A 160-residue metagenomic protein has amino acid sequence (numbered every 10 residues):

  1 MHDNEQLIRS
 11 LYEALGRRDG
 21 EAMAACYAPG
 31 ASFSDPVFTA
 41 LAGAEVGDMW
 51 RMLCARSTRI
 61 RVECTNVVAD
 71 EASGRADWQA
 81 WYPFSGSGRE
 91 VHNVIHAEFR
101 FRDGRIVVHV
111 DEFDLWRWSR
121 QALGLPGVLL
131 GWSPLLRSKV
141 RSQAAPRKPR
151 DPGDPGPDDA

Functional and structural regions predicted by a protein language model:
M1, T39-G43, G88, H92: Alpha-helix N-cap/helix-start motif
M1-A25, P29, V140-A160: Short, low-complexity N-terminal intrinsically disordered segments enriched in polar/charged residues
L7, A22, E45, W118 (+1 more regions): Exposed alpha-helical structural elements
I8-A14, D35-P36, C64, I95: Short, charged low-complexity linear motifs
I8-L11, M23-A24, A31, V46 (+3 more regions): Hydrophobic pocket/interface hotspot
L15-G16, A42, G124-L125: General structural signal for secondary-structure boundaries
G20-A24, A28-G74: A solvent-exposed, acidic/Ser-Thr-rich amphipathic alpha-helical stretch
C54-E63, V68-A160: A beta-strand edge to alpha-helix "cap/lid" segment located at domain peripheries
